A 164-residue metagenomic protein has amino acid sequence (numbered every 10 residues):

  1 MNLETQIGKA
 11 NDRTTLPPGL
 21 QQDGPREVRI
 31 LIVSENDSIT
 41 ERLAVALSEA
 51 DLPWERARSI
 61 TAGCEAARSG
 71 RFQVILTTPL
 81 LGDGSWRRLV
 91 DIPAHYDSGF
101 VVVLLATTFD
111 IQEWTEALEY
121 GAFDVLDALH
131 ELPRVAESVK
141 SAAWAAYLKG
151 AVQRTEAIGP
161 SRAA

Functional and structural regions predicted by a protein language model:
M1-A46, Q73, A136-A164: Non-catalytic signal-transmission and effector/linker regions of two-component phosphorelay proteins
E35, L105-F109, L129: Conserved active-site segment of CheY-like receiver
T40, Q73-G99, A106-T107: Conserved phosphotransfer microenvironments
V45, E49, E65, D91 (+4 more regions): CheY-like receiver
A50-E55: A generic structural motif
R56-V74, T78, G82: Acidic, metal-coordinating helix/loop segments flanking the phosphotransfer/catalytic sites of two-component signaling
R88, A106-V125: Alpha4 helix (beta4-alpha4-beta5 surface) of REC/receiver domains from two-component response regulators
I111, L129-A136: Conserved two-component signaling phosphotransfer/partner-docking surface
